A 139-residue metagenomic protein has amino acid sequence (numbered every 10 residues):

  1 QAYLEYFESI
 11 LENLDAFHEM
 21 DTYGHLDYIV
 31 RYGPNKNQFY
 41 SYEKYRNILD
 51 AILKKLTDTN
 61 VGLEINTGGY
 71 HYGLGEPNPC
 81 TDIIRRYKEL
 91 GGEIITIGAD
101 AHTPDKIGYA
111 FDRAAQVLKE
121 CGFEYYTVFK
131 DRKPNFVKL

Functional and structural regions predicted by a protein language model:
Q1-D58: Extended substrate/RNA-proximal surfaces in nucleic-acid metabolism proteins
D21-Y23, N60-E64, I94-T96, Y125: Structural preference for beta-strand elements that scaffold enzyme active sites
H25, L63, Y87, D100: Conserved, mostly hydrophobic/aromatic
L26, G92-G108, V128-D131: Short acidic/histidine-rich active-site segments
D27-Y32, T67-H71, A101-T103, R132: Active-site-proximal loop/turn and secondary-structure-junction residues that shape catalytic pockets, frequently
Y32-Q38, G73-I84, P104-Q116, V137-L139: Histidine/acidic-residue-rich catalytic or RNA/ligand-binding cores of hydrolases and nuclease-related proteins
T57, K88-E89, K119: Anion (oxyanion) recognition and catalysis
D112, C121-Y125, K133-L139: C-terminal regulatory/interaction regions
